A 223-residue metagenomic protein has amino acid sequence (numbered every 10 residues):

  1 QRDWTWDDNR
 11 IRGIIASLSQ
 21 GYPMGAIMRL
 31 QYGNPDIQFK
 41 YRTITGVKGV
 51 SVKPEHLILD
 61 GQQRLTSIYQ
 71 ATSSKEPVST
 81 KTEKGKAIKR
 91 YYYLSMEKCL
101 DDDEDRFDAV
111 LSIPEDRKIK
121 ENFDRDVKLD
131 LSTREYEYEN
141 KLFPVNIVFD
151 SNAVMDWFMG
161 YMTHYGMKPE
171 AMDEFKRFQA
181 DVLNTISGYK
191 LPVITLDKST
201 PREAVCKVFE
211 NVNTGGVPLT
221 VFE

Functional and structural regions predicted by a protein language model:
Q1-W4, R12-E223: Basic- and aromatic-enriched surface patches that contact anionic nucleotides/nucleic acids
